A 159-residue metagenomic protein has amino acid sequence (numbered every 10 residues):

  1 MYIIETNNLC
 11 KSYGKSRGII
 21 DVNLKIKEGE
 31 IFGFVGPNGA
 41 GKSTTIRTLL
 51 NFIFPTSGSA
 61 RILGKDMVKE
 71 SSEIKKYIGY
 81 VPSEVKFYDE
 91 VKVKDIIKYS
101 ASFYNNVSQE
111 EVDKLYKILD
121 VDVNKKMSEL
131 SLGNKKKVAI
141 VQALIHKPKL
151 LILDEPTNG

Functional and structural regions predicted by a protein language model:
P37-G41: Walker A (P-loop) phosphate-binding loop of ABC-type ATPase nucleotide-binding domains
G58-K69, E73-I74: Conserved ABC transporter NBD signature motif
Q109-E129: Conserved ABC nucleotide-binding domain
I140: Hydrophobic anchor residue at the start of the ABC signature
K147: Conserved catalytic motifs of ABC-family nucleotide-binding domains
L151-E155: Catalytic Walker B motif of ABC-type/P-loop ATPase nucleotide-binding domains
